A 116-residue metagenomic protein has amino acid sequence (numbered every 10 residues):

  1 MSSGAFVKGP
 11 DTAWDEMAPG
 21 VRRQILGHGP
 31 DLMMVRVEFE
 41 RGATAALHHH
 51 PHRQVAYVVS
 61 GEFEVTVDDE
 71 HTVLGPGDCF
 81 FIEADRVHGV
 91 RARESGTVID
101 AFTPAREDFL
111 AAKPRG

Functional and structural regions predicted by a protein language model:
M1-D31, A111-G116: A short, N-terminal "cap"/entry segment at the start of jelly-roll beta-barrel domains of the cupin/DSBH fold
A18, V35-H49: Conserved short histidine dyad/triad with adjacent acidic residue
R23-D31, A43-L47, R53: Active-site region of the double-stranded beta-helix
T44-A46, E64, F80, A84-G89: Histidine-centered metal-chelating micro-motifs
H52-F63, D68: Glycine- and acidic-residue-biased ligand/ion/polar-headgroup-sensing regions
V59-S60, G75, E94: A cytosolic small-molecule/anion-sensing beta-strand core signal
E70-A84: Short acidic-glycine-tyrosine-enriched beta hairpin
A84-D108: Ligand-binding loop in jelly-roll beta-barrel domains
